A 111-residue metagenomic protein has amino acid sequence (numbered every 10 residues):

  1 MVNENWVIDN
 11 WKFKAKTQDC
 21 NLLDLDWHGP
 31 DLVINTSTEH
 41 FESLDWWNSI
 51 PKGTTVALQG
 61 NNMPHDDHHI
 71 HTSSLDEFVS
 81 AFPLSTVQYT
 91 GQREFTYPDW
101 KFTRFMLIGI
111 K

Functional and structural regions predicted by a protein language model:
M1-L32: S-adenosyl-L-methionine
K14, Q18-N21, I34-H40, Q59 (+1 more regions): Residue-level signal for functionally critical sites in structured catalytic/ligand-binding pockets
L23-L25, E39, S80: A generic signature of intrinsically disordered, low-complexity regions enriched in glycine/proline and charged/polar
H28-D45, N62: A short SAM/SAH-binding and catalytic strip from SAM-dependent methyltransferases
S43-F105: C-terminal substrate-binding/active-site "lid" region of AdoMet-derived donor-dependent transferases
I108-K111: Conserved beta strand-loop-helix elements of the APE1-like EEP
